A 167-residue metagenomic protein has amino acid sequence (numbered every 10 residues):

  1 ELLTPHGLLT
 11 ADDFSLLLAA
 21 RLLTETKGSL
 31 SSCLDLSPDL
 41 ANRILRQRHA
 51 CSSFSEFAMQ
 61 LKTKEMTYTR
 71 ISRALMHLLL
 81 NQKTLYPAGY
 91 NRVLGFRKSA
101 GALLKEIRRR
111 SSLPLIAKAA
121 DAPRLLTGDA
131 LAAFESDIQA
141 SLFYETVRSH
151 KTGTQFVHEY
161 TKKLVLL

Functional and structural regions predicted by a protein language model:
E1-L167: Active-site cores that bind ATP or allylic diphosphates and position pyrophosphate for catalysis
